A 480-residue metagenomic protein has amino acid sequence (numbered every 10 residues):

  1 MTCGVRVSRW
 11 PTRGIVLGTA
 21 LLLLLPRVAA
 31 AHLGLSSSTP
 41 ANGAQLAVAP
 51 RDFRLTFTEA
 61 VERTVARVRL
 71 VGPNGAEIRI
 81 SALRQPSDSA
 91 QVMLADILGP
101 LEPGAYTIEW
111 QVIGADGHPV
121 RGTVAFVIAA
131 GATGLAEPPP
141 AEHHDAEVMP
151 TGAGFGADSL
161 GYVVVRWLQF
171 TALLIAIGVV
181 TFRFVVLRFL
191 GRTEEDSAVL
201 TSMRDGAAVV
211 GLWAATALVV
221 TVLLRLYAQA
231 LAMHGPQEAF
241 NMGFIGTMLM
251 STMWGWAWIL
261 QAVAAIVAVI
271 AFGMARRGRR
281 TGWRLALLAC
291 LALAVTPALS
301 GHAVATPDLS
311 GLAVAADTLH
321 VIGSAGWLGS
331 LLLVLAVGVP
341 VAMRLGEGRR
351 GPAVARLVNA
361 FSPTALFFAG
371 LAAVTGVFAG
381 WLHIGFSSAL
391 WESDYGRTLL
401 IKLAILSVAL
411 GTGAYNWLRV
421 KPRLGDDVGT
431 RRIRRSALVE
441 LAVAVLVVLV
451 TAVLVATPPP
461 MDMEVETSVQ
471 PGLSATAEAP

Functional and structural regions predicted by a protein language model:
M1-I15: Bacterial N-terminal signal peptides that target proteins for export
R13-L24: Bacterial N-terminal signal peptides
R27-G34, V92-E102, T107-A115, P119-P480: Polytopic transmembrane helical bundles with strong interfacial aromatic enrichment
A30-A49: N-terminal edge beta-strand
G43, G75-A76, G117: Detector for glycine-centered tight turns/loop "hinges" at secondary-structure junctions
G43-P50, L55, E59, I128-H143: Primarily secretory-pathway and cell-envelope proteins
R51-A82: Short, surface-exposed alpha-helix to beta-strand junction/turn motifs within ectodomains of secreted and cell-envelope
R84-S89: Short proline/glycine- and polar residue-rich coil/turn motifs
